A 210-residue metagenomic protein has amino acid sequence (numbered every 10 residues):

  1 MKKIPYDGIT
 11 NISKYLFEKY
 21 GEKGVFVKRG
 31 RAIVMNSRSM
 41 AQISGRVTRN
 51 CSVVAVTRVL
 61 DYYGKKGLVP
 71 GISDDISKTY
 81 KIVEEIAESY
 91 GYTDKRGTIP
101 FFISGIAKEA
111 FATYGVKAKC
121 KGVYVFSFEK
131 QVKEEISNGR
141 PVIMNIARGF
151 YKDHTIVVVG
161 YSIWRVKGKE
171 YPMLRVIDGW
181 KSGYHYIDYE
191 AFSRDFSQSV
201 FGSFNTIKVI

Functional and structural regions predicted by a protein language model:
M1-R96: Active-site-adjacent structural segments surrounding the nucleophilic cysteine of cysteine proteases and isopeptidases
T48, S52, I103, H154: Hydrophobic (often cysteine-bearing) scaffold residues that line and stabilize catalytic clefts of nucleotide/cofactor
C51, A107, M144, V158 (+1 more regions): Terminal peptide-recognition signature
V54, R58-K66, E109-T113, E135 (+1 more regions): Structured segments of extracytoplasmic/periplasmic soluble domains in secreted or envelope-associated proteins
T98, F102, I106-C120: Mid-length scaffold segments of soluble, non-membrane domains
F111-K117, S137-I143, P172: Loop/turn elements at helix/coil->beta-strand transitions in domains of secreted/extracellular proteins
K121-E134: Mixed-charge, Lys/Arg-rich low-complexity intrinsically disordered regions
K130-Q131, S137-N138, A147-I210: Active-site signature of cysteine proteases
